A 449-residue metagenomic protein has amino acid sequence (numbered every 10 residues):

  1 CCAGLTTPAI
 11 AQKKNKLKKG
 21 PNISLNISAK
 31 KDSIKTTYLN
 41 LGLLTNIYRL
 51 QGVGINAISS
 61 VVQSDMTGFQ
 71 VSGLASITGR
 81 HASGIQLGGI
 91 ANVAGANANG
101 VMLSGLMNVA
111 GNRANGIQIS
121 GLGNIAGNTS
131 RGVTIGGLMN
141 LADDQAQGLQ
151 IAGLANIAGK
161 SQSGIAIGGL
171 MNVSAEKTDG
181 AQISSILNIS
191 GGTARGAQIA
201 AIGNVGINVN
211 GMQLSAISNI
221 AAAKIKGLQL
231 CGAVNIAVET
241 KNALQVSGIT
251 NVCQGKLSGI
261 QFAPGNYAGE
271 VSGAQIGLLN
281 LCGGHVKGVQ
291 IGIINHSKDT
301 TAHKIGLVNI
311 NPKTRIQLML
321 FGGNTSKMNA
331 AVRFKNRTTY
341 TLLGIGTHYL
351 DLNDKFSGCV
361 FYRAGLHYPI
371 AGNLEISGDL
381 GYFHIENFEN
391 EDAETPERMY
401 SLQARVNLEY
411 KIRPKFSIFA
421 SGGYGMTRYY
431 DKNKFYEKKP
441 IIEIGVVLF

Functional and structural regions predicted by a protein language model:
C1-K14: Bacterial Sec-dependent N-terminal signal peptides
K13-S72, G79-S83, A98, A114: N-terminal targeting and processing segments
K35-T37, N208, S258, E270-S272 (+6 more regions): Residues that define the transmembrane beta-barrel architecture of outer-membrane proteins
L39, V53, F69, I85 (+21 more regions): Transmembrane beta-strands of outer-membrane beta-barrel proteins
L43, P264, L278, I291-I293 (+8 more regions): Residues on the lipid-exposed face of transmembrane beta-strands in outer-membrane beta-barrel proteins
T45, S59-V61, A75-I77, A91-V93 (+19 more regions): Transmembrane beta-strands of outer-membrane beta-barrel pores
Q51, H81, N97, R113 (+13 more regions): Repeated loop/turn-to-beta-strand initiation elements of outer-membrane beta-barrel proteins
I293-S326, G344-K355, D379-E409, F416-K439: Outer-membrane beta-barrel translocator/channel fold
